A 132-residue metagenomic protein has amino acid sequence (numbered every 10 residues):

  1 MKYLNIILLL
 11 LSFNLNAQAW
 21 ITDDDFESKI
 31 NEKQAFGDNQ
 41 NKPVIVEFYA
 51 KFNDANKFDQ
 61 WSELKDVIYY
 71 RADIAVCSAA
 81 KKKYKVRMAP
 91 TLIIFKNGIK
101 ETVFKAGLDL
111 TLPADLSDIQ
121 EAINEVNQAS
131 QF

Functional and structural regions predicted by a protein language model:
M1-W20: Bacterial Sec-dependent N-terminal signal peptides
W20-K65: Local sequence-structure signature of Cys/Sec-based thiol-disulfide redox active-site neighborhoods
E32-K33, V76-A80: Short acidic active-site motifs
I45-E47, T91, V103: Structural recognition of the beta-strand scaffold that forms the well-ordered cores of secreted hydrolase catalytic
K51-D54, A75-C77, K100-E101: Solvent-exposed loop/turn segments at secondary-structure junctions within structured extracellular/periplasmic domains
I68-V76: Short, internal strand/loop/helix patches that form the active-site neighborhood or redox-interaction surface
Y84-K96: Structural micro-motif
I94-F132: Non-catalytic, surface beta->alpha helical segment in thiol-disulfide oxidoreductase systems
